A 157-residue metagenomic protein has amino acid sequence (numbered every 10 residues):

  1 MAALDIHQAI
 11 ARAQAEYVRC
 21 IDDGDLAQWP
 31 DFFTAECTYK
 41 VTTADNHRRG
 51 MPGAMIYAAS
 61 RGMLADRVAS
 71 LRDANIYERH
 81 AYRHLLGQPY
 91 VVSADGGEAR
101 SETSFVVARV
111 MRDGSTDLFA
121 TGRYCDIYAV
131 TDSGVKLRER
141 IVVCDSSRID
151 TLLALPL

Functional and structural regions predicted by a protein language model:
M1-D25, D31-A35, T42: Short, low-complexity N-terminal intrinsically disordered segments enriched in polar/charged residues
Q8-A11, C20, M55, G62 (+1 more regions): A generic "alpha-helical surface" signal
Y17, W29, L64, S101 (+1 more regions): Hydrophobic pocket/interface hotspot
Y17-R19, R72-R79, R112-S115: Short helix-to-loop capping/linker segments positioned immediately adjacent to catalytic or ligand/cofactor-binding
A27-Q28, H84: A short glycine-rich, hydrophobically flanked beta-strand micro-motif that places a catalytic Asp/Glu for divalent metal
A35-S104: A solvent-exposed, acidic/Ser-Thr-rich amphipathic alpha-helical stretch
A81-L85, Y90-L157: A beta-strand edge to alpha-helix "cap/lid" segment located at domain peripheries
